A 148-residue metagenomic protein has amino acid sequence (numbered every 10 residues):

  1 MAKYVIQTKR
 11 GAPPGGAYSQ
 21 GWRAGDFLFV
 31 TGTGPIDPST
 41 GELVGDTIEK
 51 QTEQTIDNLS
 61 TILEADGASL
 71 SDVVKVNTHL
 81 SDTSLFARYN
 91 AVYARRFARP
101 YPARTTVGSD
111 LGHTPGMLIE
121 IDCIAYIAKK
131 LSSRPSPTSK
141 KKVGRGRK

Functional and structural regions predicted by a protein language model:
M1-D57, T61-V74, L80-K148: N-terminal presequence-like segments and the immediate start of the first folded domain
